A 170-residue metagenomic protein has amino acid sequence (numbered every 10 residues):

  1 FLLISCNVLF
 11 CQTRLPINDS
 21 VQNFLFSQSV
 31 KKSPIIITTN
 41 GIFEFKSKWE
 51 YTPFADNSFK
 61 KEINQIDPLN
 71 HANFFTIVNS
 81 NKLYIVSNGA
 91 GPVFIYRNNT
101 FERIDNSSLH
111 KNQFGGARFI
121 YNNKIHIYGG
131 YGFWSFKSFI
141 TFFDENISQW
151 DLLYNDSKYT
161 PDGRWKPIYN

Functional and structural regions predicted by a protein language model:
L2-C11: Hydrophobic h-region of N-terminal signal peptides that target proteins for export in Gram-negative bacteria
Q12-N170: Kelch-like beta-propeller repeat domains
